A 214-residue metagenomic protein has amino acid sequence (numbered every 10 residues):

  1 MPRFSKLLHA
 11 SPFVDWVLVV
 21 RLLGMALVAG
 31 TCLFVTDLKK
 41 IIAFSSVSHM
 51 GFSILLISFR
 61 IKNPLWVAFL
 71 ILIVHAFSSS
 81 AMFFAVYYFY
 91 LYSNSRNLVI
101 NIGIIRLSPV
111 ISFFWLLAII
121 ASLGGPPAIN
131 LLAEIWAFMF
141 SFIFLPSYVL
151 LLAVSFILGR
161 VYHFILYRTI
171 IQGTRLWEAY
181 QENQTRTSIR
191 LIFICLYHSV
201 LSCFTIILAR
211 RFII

Functional and structural regions predicted by a protein language model:
M1-T185: Functional transmembrane alpha-helices
F164-I214: Cytoplasmic/organellar membrane-interface segments at the starts of transmembrane helices in multi-pass inner-membrane
